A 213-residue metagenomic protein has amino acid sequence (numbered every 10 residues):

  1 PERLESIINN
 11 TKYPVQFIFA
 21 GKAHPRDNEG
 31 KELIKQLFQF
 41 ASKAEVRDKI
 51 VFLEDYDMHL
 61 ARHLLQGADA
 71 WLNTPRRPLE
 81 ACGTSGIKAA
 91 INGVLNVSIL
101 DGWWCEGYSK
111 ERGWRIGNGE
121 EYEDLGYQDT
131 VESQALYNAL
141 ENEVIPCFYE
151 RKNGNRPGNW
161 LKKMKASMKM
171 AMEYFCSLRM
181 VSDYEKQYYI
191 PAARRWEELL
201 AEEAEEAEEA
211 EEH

Functional and structural regions predicted by a protein language model:
P1-K12: Short hydrophobic signal-anchor/transmembrane segments that target glycosyltransferases and glycosylation machinery
R3, L33, M180: Conserved alpha-helical elements of sugar-nucleotide-dependent glycosyltransferases
T11, F19-H63: Nucleotide-activated donor-binding/catalytic signature segment of Leloir-type glycosyltransferases, i.e., the conserved
Y13-V15, L65-R179, D183-P191, L199: Catalytic binding pocket for nucleotide-activated donors in carbohydrate/polymer assembly enzymes
D48, R195-L199: Short, flexible/disordered secondary-structure transition segments
L200-H213: Surface beta-strand/loop "capping" patches
